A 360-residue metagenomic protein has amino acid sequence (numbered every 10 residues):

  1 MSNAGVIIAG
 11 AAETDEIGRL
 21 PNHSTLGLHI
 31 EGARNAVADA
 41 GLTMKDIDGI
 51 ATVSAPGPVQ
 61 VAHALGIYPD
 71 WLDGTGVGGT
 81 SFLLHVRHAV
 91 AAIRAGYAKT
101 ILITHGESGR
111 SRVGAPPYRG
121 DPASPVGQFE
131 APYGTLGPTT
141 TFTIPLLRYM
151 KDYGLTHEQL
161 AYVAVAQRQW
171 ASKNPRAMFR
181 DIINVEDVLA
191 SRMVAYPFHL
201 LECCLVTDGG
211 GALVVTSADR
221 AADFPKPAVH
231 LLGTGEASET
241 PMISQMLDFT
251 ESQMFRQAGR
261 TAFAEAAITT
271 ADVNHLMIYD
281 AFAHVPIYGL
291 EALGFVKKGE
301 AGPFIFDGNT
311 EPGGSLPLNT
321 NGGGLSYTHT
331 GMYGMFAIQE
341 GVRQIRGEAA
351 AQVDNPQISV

Functional and structural regions predicted by a protein language model:
M1-L26, Y162, M193-Q257, T261 (+4 more regions): Condensing-enzyme catalytic core mediating Claisen C-C bond formation in acyl metabolism
M1-T80, H88, P145, Y149-Q159 (+5 more regions): Conserved active-site "lid/cap" helical segment
S2-N3, A51-T104, S108-T141, F179-L205 (+3 more regions): Conserved catalytic cysteine-centered active-site region of acyl-thioester-dependent Claisen-condensing enzymes
L20-P21, R112-P117, S172-R176, M242-S244 (+2 more regions): Short acidic, glycine/serine/threonine-rich loops at helix termini
M44-V53, L72-D73, I101-G106, E158-A166 (+5 more regions): Beta-strand segments within the central parallel beta-sheet cores of soluble alpha/beta enzyme folds
G57-L65, I243-D248, D280-P303: Short glycine/threonine-rich loop-to-helix capping motif typified by GTGT followed within a few residues by an Asp-Pro
V77-E107, T139-K173, L213-D219, T328-A349: Active-site-proximal alpha-helical scaffold in enzymes
S217, T234-E236, I278-A283, L290: Histidine- and/or cysteine-centered catalytic micro-motif in compact active-site loops
